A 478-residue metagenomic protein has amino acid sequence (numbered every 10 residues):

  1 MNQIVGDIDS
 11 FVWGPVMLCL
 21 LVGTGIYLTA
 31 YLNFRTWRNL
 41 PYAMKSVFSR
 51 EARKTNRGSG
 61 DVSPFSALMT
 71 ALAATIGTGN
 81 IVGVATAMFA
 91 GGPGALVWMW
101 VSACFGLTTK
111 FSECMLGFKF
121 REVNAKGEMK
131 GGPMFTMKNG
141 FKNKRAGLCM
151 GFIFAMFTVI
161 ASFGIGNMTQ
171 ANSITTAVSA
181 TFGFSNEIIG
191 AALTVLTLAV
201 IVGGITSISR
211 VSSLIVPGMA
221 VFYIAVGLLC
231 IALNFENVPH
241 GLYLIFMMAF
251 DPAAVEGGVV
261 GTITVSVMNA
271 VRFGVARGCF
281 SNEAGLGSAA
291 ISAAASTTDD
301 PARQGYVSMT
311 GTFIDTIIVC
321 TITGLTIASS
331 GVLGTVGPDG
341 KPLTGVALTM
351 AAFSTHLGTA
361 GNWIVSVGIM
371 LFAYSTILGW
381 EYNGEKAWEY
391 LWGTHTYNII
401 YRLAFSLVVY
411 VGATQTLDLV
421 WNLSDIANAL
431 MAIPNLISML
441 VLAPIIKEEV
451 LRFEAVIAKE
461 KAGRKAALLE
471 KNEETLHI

Functional and structural regions predicted by a protein language model:
M1-T78, M88-A95, G106, S406 (+2 more regions): N-terminal alpha-helical transmembrane segments of multi-pass membrane transport and channel/translocase proteins
L20-Y27, Y31-M44, F154, A171-V178 (+4 more regions): Membrane-interface loop-to-helix entry segments
T24, L28-T29, S102-G127, M134 (+3 more regions): Helix-loop-helix module between adjacent transmembrane segments
Y31-T36, G79-V84, S162-T175, T197-V211 (+4 more regions): Transmembrane helix-loop junctions in multi-pass membrane proteins
F34-V62, T86, G91-L96, W100 (+5 more regions): Flexible loop linkers connecting adjacent transmembrane helices in multi-pass alpha-helical membrane transporters
K54-F89, L116-G140, I153-V159, V260-F313: Alpha-helical membrane segments and immediately flanking helix-loop junctions that form or couple to the substrate/ion
F105-E113, A191-I205, V216-E236, M268 (+3 more regions): Selective recognition of specific alpha-helical transmembrane segments in multi-pass small-molecule
E113-R121, A125, V226-F246, P252-T262 (+3 more regions): Extracellular/periplasmic helix-exit of transmembrane alpha-helices
